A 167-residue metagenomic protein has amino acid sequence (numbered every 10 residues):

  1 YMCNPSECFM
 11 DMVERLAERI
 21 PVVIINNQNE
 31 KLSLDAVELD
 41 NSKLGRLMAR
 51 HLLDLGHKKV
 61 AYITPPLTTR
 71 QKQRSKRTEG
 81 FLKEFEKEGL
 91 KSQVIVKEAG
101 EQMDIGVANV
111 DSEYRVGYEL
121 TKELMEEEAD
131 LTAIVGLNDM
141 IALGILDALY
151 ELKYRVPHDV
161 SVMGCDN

Functional and structural regions predicted by a protein language model:
Y1-C8: Central regulatory/effector-binding core of bacterial HTH transcription factors
M10-I24, Q28-N167: Bacterial carbohydrate/catabolite-sensing allosteric modules
